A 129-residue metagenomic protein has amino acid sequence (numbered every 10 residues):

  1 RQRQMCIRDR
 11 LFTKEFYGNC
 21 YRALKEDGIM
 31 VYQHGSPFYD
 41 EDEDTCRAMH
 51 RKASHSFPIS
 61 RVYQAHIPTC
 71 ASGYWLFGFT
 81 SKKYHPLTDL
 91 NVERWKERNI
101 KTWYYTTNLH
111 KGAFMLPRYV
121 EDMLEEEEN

Functional and structural regions predicted by a protein language model:
Q2-I7: Short, small-residue-biased leader/transition segments that mark boundaries at the very start of proteins
R8-L11, D42-D44: Short, solvent-exposed loop/turn segments at secondary-structure boundaries
F12-E26, S54: A short glycine-rich, Lys/Arg-flanked "PGG" loop and its adjoining helix->strand segment in the class I
Y17-G18, E43-Q64, G78: Conserved Class I S-adenosyl-L-methionine
D27-H34: Conserved beta-strand signature within the Rossmann-like core of class I S-adenosyl-L-methionine
G35-Y39, I67-T69: Short "lid" loop at the C-terminus of a central beta-strand within the Rossmann-like core of SAM-dependent
W75-N129: SAM/dcSAM-binding transferase cores
